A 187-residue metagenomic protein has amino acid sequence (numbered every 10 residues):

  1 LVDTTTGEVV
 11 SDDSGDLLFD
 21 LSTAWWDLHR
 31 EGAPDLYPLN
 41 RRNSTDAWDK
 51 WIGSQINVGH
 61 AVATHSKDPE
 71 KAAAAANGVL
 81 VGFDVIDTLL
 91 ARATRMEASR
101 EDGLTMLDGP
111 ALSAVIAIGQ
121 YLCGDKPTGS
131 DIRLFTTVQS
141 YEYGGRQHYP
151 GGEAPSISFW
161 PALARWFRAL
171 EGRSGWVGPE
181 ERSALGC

Functional and structural regions predicted by a protein language model:
V2-C187: C-terminal alpha-helical interaction module
